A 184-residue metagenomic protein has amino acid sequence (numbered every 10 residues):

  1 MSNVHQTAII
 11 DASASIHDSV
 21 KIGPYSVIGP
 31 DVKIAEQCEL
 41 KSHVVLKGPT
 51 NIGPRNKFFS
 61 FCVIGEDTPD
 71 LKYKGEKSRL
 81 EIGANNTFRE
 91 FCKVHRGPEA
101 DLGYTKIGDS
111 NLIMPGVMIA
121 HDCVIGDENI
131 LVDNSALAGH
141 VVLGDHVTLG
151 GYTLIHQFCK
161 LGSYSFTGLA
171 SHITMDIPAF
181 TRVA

Functional and structural regions predicted by a protein language model:
N3-V183: Structural signal for interior beta-strand "rungs" in well-ordered beta-sheet cores of soluble enzyme domains
